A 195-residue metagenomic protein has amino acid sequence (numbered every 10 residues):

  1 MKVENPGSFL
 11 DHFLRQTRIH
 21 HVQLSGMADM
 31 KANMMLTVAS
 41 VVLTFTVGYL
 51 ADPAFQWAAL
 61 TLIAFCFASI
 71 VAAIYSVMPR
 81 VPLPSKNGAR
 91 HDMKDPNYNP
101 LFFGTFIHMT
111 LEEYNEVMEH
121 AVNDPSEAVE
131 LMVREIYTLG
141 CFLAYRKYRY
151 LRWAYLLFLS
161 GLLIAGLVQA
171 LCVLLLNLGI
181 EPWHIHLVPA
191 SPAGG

Functional and structural regions predicted by a protein language model:
M1-F45, A128-L143: Cytosol/matrix-facing amphipathic helices and coiled-coil assembly/linker segments of eukaryotic membrane proteins
M1-S8, N87-T138: Solvent-exposed, non-transmembrane helices and loops of integral membrane proteins
F9, F13, F45, F55 (+4 more regions): Phenylalanine-focused residue identity feature
D11-L14, R18, L24, L60 (+6 more regions): Broad hydrophobic/π-residue packing in well-ordered secondary structure
H12, H20-H21, H91, H108 (+3 more regions): Histidine (H) residue identity feature
I19, Q23-K86, R149-G195: Alpha-helical transmembrane segments and their immediate juxtamembrane boundary regions in integral membrane proteins
V122-S160: Loop-to-transmembrane boundary segments
